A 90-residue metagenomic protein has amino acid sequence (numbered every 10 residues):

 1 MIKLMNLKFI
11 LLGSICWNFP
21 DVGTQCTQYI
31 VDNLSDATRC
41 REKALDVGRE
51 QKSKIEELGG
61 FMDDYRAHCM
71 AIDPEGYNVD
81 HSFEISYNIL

Functional and structural regions predicted by a protein language model:
M1-N6, N88-I89: Short N-terminal "domain-start" leader segments that mark the transition from disordered tails or signal peptides into
M5-P20: Hydrophobic alpha-helical targeting segments used for export or membrane insertion
G23-R39: A short, exposed loop/beta-hairpin motif centered on an aromatic-Gly-Thr core
D36-Q51: Short, well-ordered alpha-helical segments
R49-L90: Short, mixed-charge low-complexity intrinsically disordered segments
